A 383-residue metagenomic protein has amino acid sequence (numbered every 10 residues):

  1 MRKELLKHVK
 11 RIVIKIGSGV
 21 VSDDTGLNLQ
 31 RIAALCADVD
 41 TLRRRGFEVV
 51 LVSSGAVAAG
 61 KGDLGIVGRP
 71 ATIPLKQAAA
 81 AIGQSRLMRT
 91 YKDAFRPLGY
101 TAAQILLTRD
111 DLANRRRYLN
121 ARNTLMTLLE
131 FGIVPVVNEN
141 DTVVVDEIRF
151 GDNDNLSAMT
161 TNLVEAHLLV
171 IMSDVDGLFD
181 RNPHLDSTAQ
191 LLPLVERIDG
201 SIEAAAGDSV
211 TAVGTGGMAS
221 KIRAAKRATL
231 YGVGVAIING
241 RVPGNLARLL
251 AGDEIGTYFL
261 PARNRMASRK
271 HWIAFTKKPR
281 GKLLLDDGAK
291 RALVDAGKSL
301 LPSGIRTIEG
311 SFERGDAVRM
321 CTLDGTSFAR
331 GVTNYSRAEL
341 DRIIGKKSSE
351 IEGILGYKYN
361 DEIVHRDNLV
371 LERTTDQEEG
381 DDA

Functional and structural regions predicted by a protein language model:
M1-R69, I73-T101, I105-A383: C-terminal catalytic "cap/lid" subdomain
